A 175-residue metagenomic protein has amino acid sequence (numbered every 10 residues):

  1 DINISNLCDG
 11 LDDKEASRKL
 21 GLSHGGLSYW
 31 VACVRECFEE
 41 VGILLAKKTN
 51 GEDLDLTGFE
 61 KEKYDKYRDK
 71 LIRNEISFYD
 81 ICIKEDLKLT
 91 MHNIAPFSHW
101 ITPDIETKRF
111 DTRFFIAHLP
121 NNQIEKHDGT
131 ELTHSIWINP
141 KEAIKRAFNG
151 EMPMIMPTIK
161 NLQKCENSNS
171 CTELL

Functional and structural regions predicted by a protein language model:
D1-T90, F115: The catalytic Nudix box helix
S28, A32, F110, I138 (+2 more regions): Short, well-structured alpha-helical interface segments that form or flank functional binding sites
F38, G42-L45, F148, M152 (+1 more regions): Hydrophobic/aromatic-lined pockets within catalytic cores
T49-N50, H99, T158: Short, well-ordered beta-to-alpha junction loops that form the rim of enzyme active sites and present histidine/acidic
D80-I81, M91-S98, R109-N122, K126-M152: NUDIX/MutT-family hydrolases
P103-E106: Short Gly/Pro-enriched turn/cap motifs at secondary-structure boundaries
M156-L175: Core RNA-modification/binding signature centered on pseudouridine synthases
